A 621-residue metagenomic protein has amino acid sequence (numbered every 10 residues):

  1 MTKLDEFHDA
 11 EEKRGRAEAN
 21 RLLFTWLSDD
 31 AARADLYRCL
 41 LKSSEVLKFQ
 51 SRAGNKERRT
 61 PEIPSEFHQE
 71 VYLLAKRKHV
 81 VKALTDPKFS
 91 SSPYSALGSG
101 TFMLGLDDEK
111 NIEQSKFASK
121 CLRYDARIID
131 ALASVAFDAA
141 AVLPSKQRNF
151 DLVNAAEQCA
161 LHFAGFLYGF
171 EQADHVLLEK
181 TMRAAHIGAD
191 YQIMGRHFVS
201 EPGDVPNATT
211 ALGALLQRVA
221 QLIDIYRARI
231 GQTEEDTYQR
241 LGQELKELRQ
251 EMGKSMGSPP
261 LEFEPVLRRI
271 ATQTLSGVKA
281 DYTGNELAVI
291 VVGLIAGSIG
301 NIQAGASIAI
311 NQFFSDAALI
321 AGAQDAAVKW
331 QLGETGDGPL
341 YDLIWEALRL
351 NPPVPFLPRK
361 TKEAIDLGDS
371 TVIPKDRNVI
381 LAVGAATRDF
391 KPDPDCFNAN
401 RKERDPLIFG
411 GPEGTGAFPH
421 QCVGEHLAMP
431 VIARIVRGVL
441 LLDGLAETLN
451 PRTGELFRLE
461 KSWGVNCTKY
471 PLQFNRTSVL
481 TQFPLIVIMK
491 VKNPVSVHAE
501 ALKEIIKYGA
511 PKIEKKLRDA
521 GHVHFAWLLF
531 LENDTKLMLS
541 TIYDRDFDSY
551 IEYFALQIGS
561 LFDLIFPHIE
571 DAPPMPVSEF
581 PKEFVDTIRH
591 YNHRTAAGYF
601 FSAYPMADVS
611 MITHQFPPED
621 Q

Functional and structural regions predicted by a protein language model:
M1-T477: Cytochrome P450
K3-H8, K13-A19, R476-A526, F530-K536 (+2 more regions): Short S/T/G/P-rich N-terminal loop/turn motif that feeds into the first structured element of a domain
D86, A501, I551-I558: Short amphipathic alpha-helices in soluble, non-transmembrane regions that often serve as interface/regulatory elements
A96-G100, I128-I129, E403-I408, P511-K515 (+2 more regions): Glycine-rich loops and low-complexity Gly/Arg-rich segments that provide flexible linkers or classic glycine-based
D125, L167, E171, L537 (+3 more regions): Amphipathic alpha-helical interaction segments
N351, R377-T387, E532, T541-R545 (+2 more regions): Generic secondary-structure microfeatures
P358, A382, I488, S540-T541: Short His-Asn-centered micro-motif
G559-M575: Conserved short beta-strand edge segments in small beta-sheet-based binding/regulatory domains
